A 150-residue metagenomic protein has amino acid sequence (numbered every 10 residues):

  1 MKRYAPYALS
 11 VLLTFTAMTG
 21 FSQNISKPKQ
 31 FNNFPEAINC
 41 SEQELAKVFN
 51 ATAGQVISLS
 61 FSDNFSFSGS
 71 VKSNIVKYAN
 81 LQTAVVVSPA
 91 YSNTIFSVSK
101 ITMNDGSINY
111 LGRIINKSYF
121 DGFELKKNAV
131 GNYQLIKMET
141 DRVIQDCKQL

Functional and structural regions predicted by a protein language model:
M1-I25: Bacterial Sec-dependent N-terminal signal peptides
F21-L150: Zymogen propeptides/activation segments of proteases
